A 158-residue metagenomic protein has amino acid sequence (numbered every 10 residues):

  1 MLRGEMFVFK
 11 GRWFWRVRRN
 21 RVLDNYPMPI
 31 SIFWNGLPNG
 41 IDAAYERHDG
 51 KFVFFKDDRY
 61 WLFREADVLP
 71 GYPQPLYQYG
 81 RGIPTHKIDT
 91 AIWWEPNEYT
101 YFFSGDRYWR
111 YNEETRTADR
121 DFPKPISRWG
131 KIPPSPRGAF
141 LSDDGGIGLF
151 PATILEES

Functional and structural regions predicted by a protein language model:
M1-S158: Disulfide-stabilized extracellular ectodomains of secreted/luminal proteins, especially beta-rich
